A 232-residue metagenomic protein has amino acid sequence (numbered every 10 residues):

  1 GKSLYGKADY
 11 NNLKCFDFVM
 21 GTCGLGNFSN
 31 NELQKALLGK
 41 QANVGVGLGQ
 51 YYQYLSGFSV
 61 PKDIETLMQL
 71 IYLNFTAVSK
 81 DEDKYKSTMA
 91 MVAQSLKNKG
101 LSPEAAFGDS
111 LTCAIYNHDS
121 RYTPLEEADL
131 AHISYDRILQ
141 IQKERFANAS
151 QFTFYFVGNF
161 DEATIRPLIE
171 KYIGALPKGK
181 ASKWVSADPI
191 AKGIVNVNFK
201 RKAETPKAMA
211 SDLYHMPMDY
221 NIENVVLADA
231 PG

Functional and structural regions predicted by a protein language model:
G1-G21, L25-T76, T88-K97, S102-H132 (+3 more regions): M16 family metallopeptidases and their MPP-like homologs
L73-E82, Y172-K180: A common structural junction motif
R145: A short acidic-Thr-Gly-centered motif at the start of a beta-strand
N148, T153-M218: An aromatic/glycine/proline-enriched structural segment found at the starts of mature extracellular/organellar domains
G232: Long, His/Glu/Asp-enriched segments that create or flank divalent metal/ion-associated functional microenvironments
